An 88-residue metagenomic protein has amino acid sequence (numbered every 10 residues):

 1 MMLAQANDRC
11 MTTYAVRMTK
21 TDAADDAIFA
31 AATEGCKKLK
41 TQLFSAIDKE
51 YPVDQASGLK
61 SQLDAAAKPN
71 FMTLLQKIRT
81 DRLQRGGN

Functional and structural regions predicted by a protein language model:
M1-A30, G35: N-terminal secretory signal peptides
D26-N88: Compact alpha-helical subdomains of small soluble proteins
